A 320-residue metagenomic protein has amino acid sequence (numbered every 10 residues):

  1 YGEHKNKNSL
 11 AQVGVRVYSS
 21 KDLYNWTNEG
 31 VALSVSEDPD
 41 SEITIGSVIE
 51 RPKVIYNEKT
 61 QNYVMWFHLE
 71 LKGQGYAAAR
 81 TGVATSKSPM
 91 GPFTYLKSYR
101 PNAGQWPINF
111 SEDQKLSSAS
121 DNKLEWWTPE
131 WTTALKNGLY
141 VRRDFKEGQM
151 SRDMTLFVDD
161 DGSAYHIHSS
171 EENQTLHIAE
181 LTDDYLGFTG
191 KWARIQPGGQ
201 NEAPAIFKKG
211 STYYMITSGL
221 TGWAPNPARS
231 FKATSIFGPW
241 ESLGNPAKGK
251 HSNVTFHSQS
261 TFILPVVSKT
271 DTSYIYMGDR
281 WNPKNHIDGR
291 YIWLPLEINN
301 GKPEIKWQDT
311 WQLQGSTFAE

Functional and structural regions predicted by a protein language model:
Y1-E320: Carbohydrate-active catalytic/glycan-binding domains of CAZyme proteins, especially the secreted or lumenal ectodomains
